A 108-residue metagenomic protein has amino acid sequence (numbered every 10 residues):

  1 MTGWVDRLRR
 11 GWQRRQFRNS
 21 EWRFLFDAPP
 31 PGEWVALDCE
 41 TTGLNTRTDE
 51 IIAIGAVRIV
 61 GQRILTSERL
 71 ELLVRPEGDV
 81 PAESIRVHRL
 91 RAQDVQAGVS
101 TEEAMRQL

Functional and structural regions predicted by a protein language model:
W4, G11-L108: Conserved non-catalytic scaffold segment of RNase H-like nuclease domains
